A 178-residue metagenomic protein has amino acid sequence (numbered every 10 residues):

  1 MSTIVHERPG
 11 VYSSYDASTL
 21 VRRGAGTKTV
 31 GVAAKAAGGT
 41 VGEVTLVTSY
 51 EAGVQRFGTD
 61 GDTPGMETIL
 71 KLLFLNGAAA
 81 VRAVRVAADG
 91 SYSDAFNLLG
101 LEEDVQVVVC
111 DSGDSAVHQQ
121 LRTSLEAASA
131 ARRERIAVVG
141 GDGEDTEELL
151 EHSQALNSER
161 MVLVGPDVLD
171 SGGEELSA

Functional and structural regions predicted by a protein language model:
M1-A178: Surface-exposed assembly/interface segments
